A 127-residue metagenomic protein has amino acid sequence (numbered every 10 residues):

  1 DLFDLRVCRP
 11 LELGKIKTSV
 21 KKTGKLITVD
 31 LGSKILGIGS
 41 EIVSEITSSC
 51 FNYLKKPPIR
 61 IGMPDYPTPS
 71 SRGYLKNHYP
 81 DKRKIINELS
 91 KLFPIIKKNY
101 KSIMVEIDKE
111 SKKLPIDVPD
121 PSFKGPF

Functional and structural regions predicted by a protein language model:
D1-F127: Thiamine diphosphate
